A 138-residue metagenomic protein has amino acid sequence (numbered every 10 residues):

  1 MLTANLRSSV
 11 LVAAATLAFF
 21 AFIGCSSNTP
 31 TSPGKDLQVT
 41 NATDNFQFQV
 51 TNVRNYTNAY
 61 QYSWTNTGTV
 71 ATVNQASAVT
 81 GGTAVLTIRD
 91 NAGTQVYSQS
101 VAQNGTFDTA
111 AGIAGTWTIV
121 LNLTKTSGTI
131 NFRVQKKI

Functional and structural regions predicted by a protein language model:
M1-S27: Sec-dependent bacterial lipoprotein signal peptides
N28-T65: Transition segment at domain starts
N55-T57, S100-T106: Short, solvent-exposed loop/turn segments in extracellular or other extracytoplasmic domains
Y62, T106-A111: Exposed aromatic-hydrophobic patches
W64-L86: Extracytoplasmic/periplasmic/luminal assembly and interaction segments in envelope/secretory/respiratory proteins
T69-Q75, T109-S127: Noncatalytic modules at the cell exterior or secretory-pathway interfaces, chiefly beta-strand-rich lectin/adhesion
T80-Q99, R133-K137: Short, surface-exposed beta-strand/strand-loop-strand elements in extracellular ectodomains
T124-N131, K137: Short acidic/polar inter-strand loop motif in beta-rich domains
